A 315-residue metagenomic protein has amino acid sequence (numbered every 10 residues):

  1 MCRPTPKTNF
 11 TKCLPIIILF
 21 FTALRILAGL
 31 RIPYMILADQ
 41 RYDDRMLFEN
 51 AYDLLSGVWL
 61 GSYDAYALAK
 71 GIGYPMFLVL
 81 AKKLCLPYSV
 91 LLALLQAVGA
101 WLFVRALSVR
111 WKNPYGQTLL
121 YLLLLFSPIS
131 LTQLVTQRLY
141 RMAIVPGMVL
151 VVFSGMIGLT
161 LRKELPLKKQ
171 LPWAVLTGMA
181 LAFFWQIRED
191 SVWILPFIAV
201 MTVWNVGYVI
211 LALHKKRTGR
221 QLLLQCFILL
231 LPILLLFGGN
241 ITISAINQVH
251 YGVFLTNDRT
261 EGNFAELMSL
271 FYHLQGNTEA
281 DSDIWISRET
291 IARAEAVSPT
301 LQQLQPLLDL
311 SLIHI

Functional and structural regions predicted by a protein language model:
N9-Q40, P128, I233-A245: Transmembrane signal-anchor helices characteristic of membrane glycosylation enzymes that use polyprenol
T11-K12, I16, W101-I129, P146-G147 (+1 more regions): Transmembrane-helix signature of polytopic, membrane-embedded enzymes that assemble or transfer cell-envelope glycans
I32-N50, W59-F77: Extracytoplasmic catalytic/substrate-binding loops of multi-pass membrane glycan-assembly enzymes
I72-P75, V79, C85-S89, L122-M148 (+2 more regions): Aromatic- and kink-enriched transmembrane "portal" helix at the membrane-lumen/periplasm boundary that abuts
Y88-Q117, V151-G158: Transmembrane-helix motifs of polytopic, lipid-linked glycan transferases
L102, I144-L165, T177-L181: Specific aromatic-rich, kink-prone transmembrane helix
W173-R188, L236-F237: Membrane-interface alpha helices of multi-pass inner-membrane proteins
I313-I315: Conserved small/polar residues in nucleotide/adenosyl-binding loops
